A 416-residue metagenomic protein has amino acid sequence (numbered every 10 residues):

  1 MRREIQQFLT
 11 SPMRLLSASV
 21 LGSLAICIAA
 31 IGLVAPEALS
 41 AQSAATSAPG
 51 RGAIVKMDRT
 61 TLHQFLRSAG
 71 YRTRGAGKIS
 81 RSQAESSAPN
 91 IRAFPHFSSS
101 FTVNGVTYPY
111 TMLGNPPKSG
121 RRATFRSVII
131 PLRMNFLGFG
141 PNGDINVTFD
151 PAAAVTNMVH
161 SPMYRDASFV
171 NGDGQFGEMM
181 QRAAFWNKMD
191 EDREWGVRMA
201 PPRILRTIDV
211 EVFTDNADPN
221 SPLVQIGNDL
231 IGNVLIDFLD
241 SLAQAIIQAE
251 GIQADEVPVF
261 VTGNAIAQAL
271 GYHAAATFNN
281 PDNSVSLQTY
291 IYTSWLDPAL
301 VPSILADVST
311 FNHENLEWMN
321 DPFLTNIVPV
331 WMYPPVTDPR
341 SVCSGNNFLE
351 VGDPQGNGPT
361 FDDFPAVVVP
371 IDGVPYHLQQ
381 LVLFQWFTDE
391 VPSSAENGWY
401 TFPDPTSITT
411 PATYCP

Functional and structural regions predicted by a protein language model:
M1-S17: N-terminal secretory signal peptides that target proteins for export/translocation
S19-G32: Bacterial N-terminal signal peptides
I31-S43: Signal peptide processing junction and immediate N-terminal pro/mature segment of secreted/exported proteins
Q42-V159, P392-T401, P405-P416: N-terminal module-boundary/linker segments of secreted carbohydrate-active enzymes
P49-I54, T60, S68-G70, G75 (+4 more regions): Signals and flexible motifs at protein termini associated with secretion
V147-G227: Low-complexity, serine/threonine/proline-enriched polar segments
L230-L324: Active-site-proximal segment of zinc-dependent metalloprotease catalytic domains
G271-V301, L305, L324-P416: Metalloprotease/metallohydrolase-associated module, dominated by Zn2+-dependent proteases
